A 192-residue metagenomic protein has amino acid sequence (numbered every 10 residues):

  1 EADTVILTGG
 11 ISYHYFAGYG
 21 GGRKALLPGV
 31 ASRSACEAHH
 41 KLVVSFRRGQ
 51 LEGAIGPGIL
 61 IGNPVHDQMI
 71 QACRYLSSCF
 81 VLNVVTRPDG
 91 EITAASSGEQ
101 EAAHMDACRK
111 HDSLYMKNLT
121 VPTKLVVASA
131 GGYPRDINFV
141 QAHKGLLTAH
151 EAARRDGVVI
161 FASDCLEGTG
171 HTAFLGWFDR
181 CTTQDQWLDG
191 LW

Functional and structural regions predicted by a protein language model:
A2-L119: Conserved, well-structured core segments that form the ligand-binding/active-site neighborhood of functional domains
I6-T8, L125-S129, I160: Structural motif
G10-I11, G131, D164-L166: Short, ordered loop/turn segments at secondary-structure junctions
E52, Q68, K124, H143-K144 (+1 more regions): Generic hydrophobic/packing signal
Y75-S77, T120-P122, G145, R154-G157: Short gly/pro-enriched beta-turn/loop segments at secondary-structure junctions
T86-E99, P122-Q141: Glycine-rich phosphate/diphosphate-binding loops and the adjacent beta-loop-alpha structural elements that coordinate
D136-W192: C-terminal catalytic subdomain
